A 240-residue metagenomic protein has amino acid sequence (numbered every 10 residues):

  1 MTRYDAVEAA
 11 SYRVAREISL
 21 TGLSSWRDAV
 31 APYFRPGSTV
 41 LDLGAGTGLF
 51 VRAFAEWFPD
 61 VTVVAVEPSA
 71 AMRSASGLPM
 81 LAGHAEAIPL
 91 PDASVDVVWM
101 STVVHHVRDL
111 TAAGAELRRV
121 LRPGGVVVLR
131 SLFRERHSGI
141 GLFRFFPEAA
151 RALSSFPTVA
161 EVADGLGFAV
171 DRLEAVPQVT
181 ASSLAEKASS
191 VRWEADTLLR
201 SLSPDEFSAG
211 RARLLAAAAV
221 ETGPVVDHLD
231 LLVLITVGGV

Functional and structural regions predicted by a protein language model:
M1-R35, L49-A53, W57, M72 (+1 more regions): Conserved class I S-adenosyl-L-methionine
S19, T47, R172-V240: Conserved Class I S-adenosyl-L-methionine
L41-L43, T47-A87: Class I SAM-dependent methyltransferase SAM/SAH-binding core
W99: A conserved beta-strand element that flanks and buttresses the S-adenosyl-L-methionine
T102-H106: Short catalytic micro-motifs in class I SAM-dependent methyltransferases
T111-P123: A short glycine-rich, Lys/Arg-flanked "PGG" loop and its adjoining helix->strand segment in the class I
V126-S154: Conserved class I S-adenosyl-L-methionine
L153-G167: Short alpha-helix
